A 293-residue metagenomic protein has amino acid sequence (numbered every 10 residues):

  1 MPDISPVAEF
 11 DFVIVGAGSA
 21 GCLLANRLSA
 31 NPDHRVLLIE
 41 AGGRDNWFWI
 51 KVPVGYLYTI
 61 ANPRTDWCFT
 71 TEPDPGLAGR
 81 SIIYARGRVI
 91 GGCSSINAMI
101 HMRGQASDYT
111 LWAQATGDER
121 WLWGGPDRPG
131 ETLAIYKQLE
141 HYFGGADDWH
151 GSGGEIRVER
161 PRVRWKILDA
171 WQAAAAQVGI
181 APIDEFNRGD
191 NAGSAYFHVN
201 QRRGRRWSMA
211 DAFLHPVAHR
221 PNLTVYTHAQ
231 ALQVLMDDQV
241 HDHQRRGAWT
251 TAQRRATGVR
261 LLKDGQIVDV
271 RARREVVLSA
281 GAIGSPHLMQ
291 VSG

Functional and structural regions predicted by a protein language model:
M1-K137: N-terminal glycine-rich phosphate/pyrophosphate-binding loop and immediately adjacent elements
G16, L23, R220, P286-L288: Alpha/beta-hydrolase superfamily serine-hydrolase fold, recognizing
A17, I39-G42, A98-M99, P161 (+4 more regions): Active-site-proximal beta-strand/loop segments in catalytic clefts of secreted hydrolases
N26, W47-V52, M99, G145-D147 (+2 more regions): Short, solvent-exposed loop/turn and secondary-structure capping segments
D33-R35, G43-W47, T132-I135, V234-D237 (+2 more regions): Glycine-rich loop(s) and the adjacent beta-strand/alpha-helix scaffold that form part
T116-A256: Conserved redox-cofactor binding core of oxidoreductases
